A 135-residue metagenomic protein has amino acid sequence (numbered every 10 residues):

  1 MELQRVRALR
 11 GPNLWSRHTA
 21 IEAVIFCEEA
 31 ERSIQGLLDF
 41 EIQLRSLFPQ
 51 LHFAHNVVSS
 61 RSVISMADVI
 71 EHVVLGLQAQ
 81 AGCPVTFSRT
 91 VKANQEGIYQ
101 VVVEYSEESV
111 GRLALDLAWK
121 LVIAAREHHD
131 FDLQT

Functional and structural regions predicted by a protein language model:
M1-G82: His/Glu-rich zincin catalytic helix
A20-A23, L77-V122: M16 family metallopeptidases and their MPP-like homologs
A124-T135: Acidic/histidine-enriched alpha-helical segments
